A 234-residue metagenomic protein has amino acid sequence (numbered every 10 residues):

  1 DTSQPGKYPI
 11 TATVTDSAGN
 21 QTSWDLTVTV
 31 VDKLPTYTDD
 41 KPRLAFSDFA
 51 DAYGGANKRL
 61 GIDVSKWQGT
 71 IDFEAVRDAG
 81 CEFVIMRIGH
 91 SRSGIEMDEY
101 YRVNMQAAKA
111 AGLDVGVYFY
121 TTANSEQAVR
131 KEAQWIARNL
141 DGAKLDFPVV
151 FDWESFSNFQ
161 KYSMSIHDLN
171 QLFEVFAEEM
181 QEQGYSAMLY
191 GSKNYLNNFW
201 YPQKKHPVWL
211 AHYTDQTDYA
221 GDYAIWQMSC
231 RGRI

Functional and structural regions predicted by a protein language model:
D1-L26: Serine/threonine-rich, repeat-prone extracellular segments and beta-strand-based repeat modules of secreted/surface
V28-D32: Interdomain boundary/hinge segments at the C-termini of tandem beta-sandwich modules
T36-V64, Q203-I234: Functionally critical loop-and-helix segments that line ligand-binding/catalytic clefts of soluble enzyme domains
G54-V175, Q181-Q183: Substrate-binding cleft of extracellular glycoside hydrolase catalytic domains
V115, S186-A187, V208: Hydrophobic anchor at the start of a short beta-strand that flanks the dinucleotide cofactor-binding loop
A128-K131, Y195-Q203: Glycine-rich, charge-decorated loop segments at or immediately adjacent to ligand/cofactor-binding or catalytic sites
A137-F151, S155, W200-D222: Structural recognition of alpha->loop->beta junctions
M180-N197: Aromatic-lined carbohydrate-recognition surfaces of secreted/lumenal glycan-active proteins
